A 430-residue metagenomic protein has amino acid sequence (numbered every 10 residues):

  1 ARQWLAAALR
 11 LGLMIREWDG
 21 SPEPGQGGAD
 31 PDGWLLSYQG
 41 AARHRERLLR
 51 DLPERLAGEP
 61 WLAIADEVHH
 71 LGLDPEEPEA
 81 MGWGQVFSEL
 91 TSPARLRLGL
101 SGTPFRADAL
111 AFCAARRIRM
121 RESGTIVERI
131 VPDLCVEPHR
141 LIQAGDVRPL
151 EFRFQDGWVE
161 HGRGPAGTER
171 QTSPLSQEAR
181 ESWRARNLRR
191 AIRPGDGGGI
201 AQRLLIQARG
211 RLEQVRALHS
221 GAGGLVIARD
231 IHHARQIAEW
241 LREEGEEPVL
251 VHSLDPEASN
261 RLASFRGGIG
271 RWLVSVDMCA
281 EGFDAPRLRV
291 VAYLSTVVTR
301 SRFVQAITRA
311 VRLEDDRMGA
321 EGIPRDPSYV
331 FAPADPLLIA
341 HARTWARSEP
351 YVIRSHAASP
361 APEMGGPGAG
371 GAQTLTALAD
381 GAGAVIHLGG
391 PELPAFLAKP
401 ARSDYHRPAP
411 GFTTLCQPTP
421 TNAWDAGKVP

Functional and structural regions predicted by a protein language model:
A1-L11, Y38-G40, R229-A234: Conserved Walker A/P-loop ATP-binding site and its immediately adjacent core in helicase/helicase-like ATPase domains
R2-E23, E246: Conserved helix-turn-beta segment of the N-terminal RecA-like "Helicase ATP-binding" lobe in SF1/SF2 helicases
E17-Q26, S37-R43, H70, A228-H232 (+2 more regions): Conserved helicase motor
E23-E59: Conserved helix/coil segment N-terminal to the catalytic DExD/H
G40, L52-G99, T103-F105: SF2 helicase catalytic motif II
A109-G221: Interdomain helical connector at the RecA1-RecA2 junction of SF1/SF2 helicase-like NTPases
E247-H356: Conserved RecA-like P-loop NTPase helicase motor core
A332-P430: Long, largely alpha-helical accessory region at the distal end of helicase-like NTP-driven motors
